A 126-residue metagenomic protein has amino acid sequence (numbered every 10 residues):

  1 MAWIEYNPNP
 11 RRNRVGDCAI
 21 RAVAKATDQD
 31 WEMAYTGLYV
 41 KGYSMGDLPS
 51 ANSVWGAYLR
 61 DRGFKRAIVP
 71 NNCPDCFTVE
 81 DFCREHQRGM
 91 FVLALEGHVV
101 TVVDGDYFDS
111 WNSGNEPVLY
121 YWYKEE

Functional and structural regions predicted by a protein language model:
M1-L48, N52-F64: Active-site nucleophile-adjacent alpha helix/oxyanion-hole segment immediately C-terminal to the catalytic cysteine
E5, E32, E80, E85 (+4 more regions): Glutamate identity and glutamate-enriched acidic tracts
E5, G42, D106, L119-W122: Intrinsically disordered, low-complexity N-terminal regions enriched in serine/proline/glycine with scattered basic
G42-G97, V103-N112: Conserved active-site-adjacent core of cysteine acyl-enzyme catalytic domains
F108-E126: Noncatalytic regulatory segments and standalone regulatory/sensor domains
